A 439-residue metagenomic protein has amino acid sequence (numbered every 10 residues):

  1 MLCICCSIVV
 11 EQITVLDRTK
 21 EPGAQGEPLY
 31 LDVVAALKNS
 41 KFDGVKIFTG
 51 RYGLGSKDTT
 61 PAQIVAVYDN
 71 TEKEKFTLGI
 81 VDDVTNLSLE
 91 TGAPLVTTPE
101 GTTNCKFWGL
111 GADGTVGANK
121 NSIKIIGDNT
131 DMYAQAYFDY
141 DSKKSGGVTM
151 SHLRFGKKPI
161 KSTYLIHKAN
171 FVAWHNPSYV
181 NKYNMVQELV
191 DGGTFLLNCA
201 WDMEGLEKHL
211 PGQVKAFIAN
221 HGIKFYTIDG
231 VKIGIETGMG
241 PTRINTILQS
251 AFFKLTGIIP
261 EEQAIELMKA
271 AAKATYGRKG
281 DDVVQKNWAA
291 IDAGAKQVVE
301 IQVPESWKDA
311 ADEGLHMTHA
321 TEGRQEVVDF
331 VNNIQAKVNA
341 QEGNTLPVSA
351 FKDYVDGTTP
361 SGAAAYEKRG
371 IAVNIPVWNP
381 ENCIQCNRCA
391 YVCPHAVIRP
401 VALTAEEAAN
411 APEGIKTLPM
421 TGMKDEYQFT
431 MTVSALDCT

Functional and structural regions predicted by a protein language model:
L2-C6: A short, acidic, amphipathic alpha-helical segment used as a generic capping/interface helix at domain edges
S7, K38-K41, G127: N-terminal cationic-hydrophobic initiation segments that often serve targeting/anchoring roles
V10-Q12, L16-E27, L31, G101-G111 (+2 more regions): Active-site cofactor/cluster-binding pocket
V15-L89, R154-D202, E207-V214, E300-Q302 (+2 more regions): Phosphate/diphosphate-binding loops
A35-N39, A93-L95, V355-D356, P360-G362: Structured alpha-helical segments in the cores of large, soluble enzyme domains
G55-M132, K144-S145: Active-site phosphate/pyrophosphate-binding segments
T98, E188, I218, K368-R369 (+1 more regions): Generic structural signal for beta-strand residues in well-ordered domains
A264, G277-T439: Ferredoxin-type iron-sulfur electron-transfer modules and their immediate structural context
